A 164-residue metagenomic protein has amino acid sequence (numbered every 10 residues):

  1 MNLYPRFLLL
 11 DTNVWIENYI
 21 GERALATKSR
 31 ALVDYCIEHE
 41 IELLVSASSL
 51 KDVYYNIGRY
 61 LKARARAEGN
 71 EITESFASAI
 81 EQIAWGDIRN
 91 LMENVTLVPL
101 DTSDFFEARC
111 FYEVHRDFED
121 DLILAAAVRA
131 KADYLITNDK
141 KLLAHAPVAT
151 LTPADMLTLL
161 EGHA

Functional and structural regions predicted by a protein language model:
M1-L3, F7, L124-A164: Acidic, PIN/NYN-like endoribonuclease modules and their adjacent C-terminal/linker elements
M1-S48, I57-A65, L157-A164: Short, well-structured N-terminal submotif of metal-dependent ribonuclease cores
L3, M92-Y134, N138-K140: Active-site neighborhoods of divalent-metal-dependent phosphate/nucleic-acid chemistry enzymes
Y19-I20, I57, Y112, A146-A149: Short, flexible helix/strand-to-coil boundary loops that buttress conserved ligand/catalytic motifs in alpha/beta
R30-D34, W85-I88, I123-L124: Short amphipathic alpha-helical segments and helix-helix/interface helices
R59-V95: Helix-adjacent hinge/juxtasegments
I80-F106, L142-A164: Short acidic, glycine/proline-enriched helix-loop-strand junctions
